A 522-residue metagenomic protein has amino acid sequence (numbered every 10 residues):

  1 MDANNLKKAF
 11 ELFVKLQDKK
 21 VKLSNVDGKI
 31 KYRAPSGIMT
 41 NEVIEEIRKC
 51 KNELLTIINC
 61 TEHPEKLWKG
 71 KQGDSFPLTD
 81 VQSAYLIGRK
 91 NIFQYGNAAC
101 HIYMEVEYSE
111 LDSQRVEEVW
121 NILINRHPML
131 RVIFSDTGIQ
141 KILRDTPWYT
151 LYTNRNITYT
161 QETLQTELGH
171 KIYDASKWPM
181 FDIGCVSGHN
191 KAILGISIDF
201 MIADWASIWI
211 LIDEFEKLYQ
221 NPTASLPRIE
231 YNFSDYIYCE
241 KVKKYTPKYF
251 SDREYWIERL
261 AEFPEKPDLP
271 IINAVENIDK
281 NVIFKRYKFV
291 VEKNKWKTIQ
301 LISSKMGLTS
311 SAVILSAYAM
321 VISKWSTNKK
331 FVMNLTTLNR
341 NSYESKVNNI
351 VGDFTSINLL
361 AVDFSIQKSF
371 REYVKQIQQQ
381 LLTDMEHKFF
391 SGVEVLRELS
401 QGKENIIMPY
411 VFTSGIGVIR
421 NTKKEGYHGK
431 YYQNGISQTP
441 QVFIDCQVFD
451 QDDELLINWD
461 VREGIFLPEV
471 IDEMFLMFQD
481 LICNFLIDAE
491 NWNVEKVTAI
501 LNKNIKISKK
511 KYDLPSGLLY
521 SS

Functional and structural regions predicted by a protein language model:
M1-F10, L111-N125, K141-W178, R253 (+4 more regions): A short, small/polar-residue-rich loop/turn motif at beta-strand boundaries within alpha/beta enzyme cores
A34, H127, R131, I212-F215 (+4 more regions): Extended, hydrophobic beta-loop-alpha segments that form or line the acyl/peptidyl-thioester binding and transfer paths
L54-L78, S83, Y245, L382-E386 (+2 more regions): Flexible, non-catalytic linker and terminal segments flanking ANL/adenylate-forming cores
L55, V186-S234, V470-I487: Active-site-proximal acidic secondary-structure segment that organizes catalysis
C60-F93, E117-T160, K177-P179, D213 (+2 more regions): Short amphipathic alpha-helices and their capping loops
K66-F76, S83, Y95-R115, E162 (+8 more regions): Gly/Ser/Thr-rich phosphate-binding loops and adjoining beta-strand/alpha-helix segments that form adenosine-phosphate
Q72, N91-C100, E117, P128-M129 (+8 more regions): His-Asp-centered acyl/peptidyl-transfer active-site segments
Q72-N91, T160-T166, I208-W209, F250-E254 (+4 more regions): AMP-binding/adenylate-forming domain of the ANL superfamily
